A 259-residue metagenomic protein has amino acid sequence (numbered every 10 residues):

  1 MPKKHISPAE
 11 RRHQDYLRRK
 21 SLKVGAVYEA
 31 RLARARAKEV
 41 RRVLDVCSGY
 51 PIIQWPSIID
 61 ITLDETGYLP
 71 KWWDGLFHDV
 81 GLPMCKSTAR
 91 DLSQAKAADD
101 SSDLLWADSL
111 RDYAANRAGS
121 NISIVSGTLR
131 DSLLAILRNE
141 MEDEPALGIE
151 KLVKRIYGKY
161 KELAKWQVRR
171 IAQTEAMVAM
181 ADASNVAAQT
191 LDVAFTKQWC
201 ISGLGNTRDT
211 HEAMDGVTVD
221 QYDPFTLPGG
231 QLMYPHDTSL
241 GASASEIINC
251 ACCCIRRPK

Functional and structural regions predicted by a protein language model:
M1-L163, Q167, E175, R257-K259: N-terminal leader/targeting and assembly helices and adjacent pre-domain segments
E162, W166-K259: Acidic, glycine-rich two-metal-ion catalytic cores of nucleic acid-processing enzymes
